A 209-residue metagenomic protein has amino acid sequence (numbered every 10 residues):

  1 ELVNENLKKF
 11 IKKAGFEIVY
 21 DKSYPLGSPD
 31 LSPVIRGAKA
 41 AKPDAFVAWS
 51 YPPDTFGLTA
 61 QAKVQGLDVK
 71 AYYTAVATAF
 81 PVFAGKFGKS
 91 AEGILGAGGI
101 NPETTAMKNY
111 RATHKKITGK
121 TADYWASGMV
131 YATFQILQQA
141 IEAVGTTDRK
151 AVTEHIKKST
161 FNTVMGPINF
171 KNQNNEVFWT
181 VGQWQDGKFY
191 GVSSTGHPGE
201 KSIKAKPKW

Functional and structural regions predicted by a protein language model:
E1-W209: Extracytosolic ligand-binding ectodomains
